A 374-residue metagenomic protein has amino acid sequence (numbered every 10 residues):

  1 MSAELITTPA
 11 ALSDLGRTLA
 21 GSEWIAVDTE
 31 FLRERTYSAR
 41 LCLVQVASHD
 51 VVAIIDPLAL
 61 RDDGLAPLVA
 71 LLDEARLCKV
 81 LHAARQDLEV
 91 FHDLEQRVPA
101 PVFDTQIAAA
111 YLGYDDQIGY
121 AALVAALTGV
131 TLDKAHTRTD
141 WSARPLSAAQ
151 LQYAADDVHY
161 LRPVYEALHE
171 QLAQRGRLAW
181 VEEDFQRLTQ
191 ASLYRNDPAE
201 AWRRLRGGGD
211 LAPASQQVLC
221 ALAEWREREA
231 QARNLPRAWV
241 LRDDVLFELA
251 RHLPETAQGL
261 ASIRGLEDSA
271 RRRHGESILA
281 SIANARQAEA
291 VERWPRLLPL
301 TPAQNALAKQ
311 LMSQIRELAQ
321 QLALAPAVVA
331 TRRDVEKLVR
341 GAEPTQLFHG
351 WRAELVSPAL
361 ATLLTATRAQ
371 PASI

Functional and structural regions predicted by a protein language model:
M1-I25, T29: N-terminal accessory regions of nucleic-acid-interacting proteins
L5, Q45, D50-A66, L71-R162 (+2 more regions): Active-site-proximal helix-loop-helix substrate-binding element of RNase H-like nuclease domains
L12, E34-T36: Short N-terminal binding/cap micro-motifs at the start of the first secondary-structure element
A26, R35, L43-V46: Non-catalytic, usually N-terminal nucleic-acid engagement modules in DNA/RNA processing proteins
L32, Q106-Y111, S142, D244-E248 (+1 more regions): Conserved short loop/turn motifs at secondary-structure junctions
T36-R40, I54-P57: Short, glycine/acidic-enriched capping/hinge loops at junctions between secondary-structure elements
A148, V164, L168-I374: Accessory DNA-binding and partner-docking regions appended to nucleic-acid-acting proteins, especially the terminal
